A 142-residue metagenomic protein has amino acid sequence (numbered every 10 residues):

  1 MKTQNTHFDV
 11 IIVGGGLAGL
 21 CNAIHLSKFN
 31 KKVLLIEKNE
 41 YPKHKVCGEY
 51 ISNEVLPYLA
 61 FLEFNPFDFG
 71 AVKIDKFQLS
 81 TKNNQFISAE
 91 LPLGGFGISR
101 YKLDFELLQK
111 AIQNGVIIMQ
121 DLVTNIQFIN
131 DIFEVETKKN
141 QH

Functional and structural regions predicted by a protein language model:
M1-H7: A short, basic/flexible loop-to-alpha-helix module at the beginning of a structural domain
H7, P57, K73, Q78-H142: Conserved N-terminal helical subregion
I11-V13, N22-C47: Glycine-rich FAD pyrophosphate-binding loop
A18: Hydrophobic/small residue at the entry helix of a nucleotide-binding pocket
K31, F64, V116: Short phosphate-binding/catalytic loops that engage adenosine nucleotides
H44-Q78: N-terminal FAD cofactor-binding segment of flavoenzymes
